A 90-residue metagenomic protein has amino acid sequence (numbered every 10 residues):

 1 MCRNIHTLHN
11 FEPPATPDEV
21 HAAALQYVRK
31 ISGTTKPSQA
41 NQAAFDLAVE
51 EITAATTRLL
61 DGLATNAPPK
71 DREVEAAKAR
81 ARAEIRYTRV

Functional and structural regions predicted by a protein language model:
M1-V90: A charge-rich, low-complexity, intrinsically flexible signal that marks solvent-exposed coils, linkers, repeats
